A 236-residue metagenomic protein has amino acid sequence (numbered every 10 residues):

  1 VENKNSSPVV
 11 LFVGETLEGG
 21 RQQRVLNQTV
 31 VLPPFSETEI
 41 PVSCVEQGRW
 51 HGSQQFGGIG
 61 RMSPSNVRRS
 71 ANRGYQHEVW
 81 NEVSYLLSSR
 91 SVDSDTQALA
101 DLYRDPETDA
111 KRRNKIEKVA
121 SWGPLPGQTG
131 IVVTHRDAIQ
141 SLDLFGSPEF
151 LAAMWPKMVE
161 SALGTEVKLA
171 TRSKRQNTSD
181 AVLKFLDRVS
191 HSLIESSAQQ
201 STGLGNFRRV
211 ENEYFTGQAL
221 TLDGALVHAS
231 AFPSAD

Functional and structural regions predicted by a protein language model:
V1-P8: Asparagine-centered strand-capping/turn motif at beta-strand->loop junctions
N5, V13-L17, C44: A mature extracytoplasmic/lumenal domain signature
S6, G14, P33-E37: Tight coil/turn sites that cap or link beta-strands
P8, L17-G19, P148: Short, surface-exposed beta-strand-loop junctions and turns on beta-sheet-rich folds
G19-M62: Intrinsically disordered, low-complexity Pro/Gly/Ser/Thr-rich segments with frequent PxxP/GP/PP motifs and embedded
V45-G123, T129-L144, E149-F150: Terminal connector regions
P124-G127, I131-V132, F150, W155 (+1 more regions): Long, compositionally biased low-complexity segments
G164-D236: Extended, charge-rich intrinsically disordered regulatory tails
